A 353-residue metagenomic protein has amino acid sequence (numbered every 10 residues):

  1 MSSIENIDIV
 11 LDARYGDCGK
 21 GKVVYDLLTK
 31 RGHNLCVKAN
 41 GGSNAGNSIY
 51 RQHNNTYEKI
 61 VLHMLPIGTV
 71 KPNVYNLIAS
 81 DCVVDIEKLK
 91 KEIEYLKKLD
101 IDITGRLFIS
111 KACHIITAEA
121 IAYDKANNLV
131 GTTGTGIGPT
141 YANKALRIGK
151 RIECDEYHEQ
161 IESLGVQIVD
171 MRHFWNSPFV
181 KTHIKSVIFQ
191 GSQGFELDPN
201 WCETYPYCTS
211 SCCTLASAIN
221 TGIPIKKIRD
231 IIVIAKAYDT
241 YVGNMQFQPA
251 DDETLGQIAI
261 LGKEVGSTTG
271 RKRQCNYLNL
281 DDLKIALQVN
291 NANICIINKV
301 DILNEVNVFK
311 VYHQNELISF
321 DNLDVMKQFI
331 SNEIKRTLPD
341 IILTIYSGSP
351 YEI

Functional and structural regions predicted by a protein language model:
S2-I353: Non-transmembrane, aqueous-exposed alpha-helical and coiled segments at domain scale
